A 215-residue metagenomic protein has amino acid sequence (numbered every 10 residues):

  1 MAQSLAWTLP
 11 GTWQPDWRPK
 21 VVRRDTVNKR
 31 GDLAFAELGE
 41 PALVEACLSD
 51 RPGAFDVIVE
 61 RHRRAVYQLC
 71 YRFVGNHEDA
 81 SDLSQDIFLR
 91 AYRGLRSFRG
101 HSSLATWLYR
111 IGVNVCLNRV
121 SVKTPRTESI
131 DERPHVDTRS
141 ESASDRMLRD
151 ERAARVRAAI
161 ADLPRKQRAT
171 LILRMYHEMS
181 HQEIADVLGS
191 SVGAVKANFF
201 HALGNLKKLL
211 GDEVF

Functional and structural regions predicted by a protein language model:
M1-S49, V57, R61, R133-R146 (+4 more regions): Intrinsic, short, N-terminal disordered tails of RNA polymerase sigma-factor systems
L43, V59-E60, Y67, H77-G94 (+1 more regions): Conserved RNAP core-binding helix
L48-S49, R72-H77, D86-S103, V122-T124 (+1 more regions): Sigma70-family region 2
Q68, D82-L89, S102-N114: Structural recognition of an alpha-helix C-terminal capping motif at a helix-to-coil junction
N76, Y176, S180, G189-A194: Helix-turn-helix DNA-binding motif, specifically the short coil turn and the N-cap/start of the second
S84, V120, F199, L206 (+1 more regions): DNA major-groove recognition helix of helix-turn-helix
I87, I111, L171, I184-A185 (+1 more regions): Hydrophobic positions on the alpha-helical face of helix-turn-helix-like DNA-binding modules
R96-G100, R110-I130, R149: Arg/Lys-rich amphipathic alpha helix in sigma70-family domain 2
